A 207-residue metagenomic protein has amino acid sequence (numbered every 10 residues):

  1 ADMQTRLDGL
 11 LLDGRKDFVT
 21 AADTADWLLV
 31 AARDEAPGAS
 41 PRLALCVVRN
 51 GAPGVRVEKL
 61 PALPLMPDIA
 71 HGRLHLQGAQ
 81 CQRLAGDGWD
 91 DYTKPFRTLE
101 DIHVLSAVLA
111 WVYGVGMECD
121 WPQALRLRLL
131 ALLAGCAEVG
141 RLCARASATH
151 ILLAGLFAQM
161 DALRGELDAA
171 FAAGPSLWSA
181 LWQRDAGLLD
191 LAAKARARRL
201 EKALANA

Functional and structural regions predicted by a protein language model:
A1-T24: Glycine-rich flavin
L12-G14, C46, L76, V112: Buried hydrophobic positions in well-ordered alpha/beta secondary-structure cores of metabolic enzymes
R15-K16, A32-R33, V48-G51, L60 (+2 more regions): Fold-independent oxyanion-binding glycine-rich loops and adjacent beta-strand/coil segments at enzyme active sites
F18-V55: A short core secondary-structure module
T20-A22, P64-D68, F96-A107: Short alpha-helix boundary/capping segments
G51-Q80: Flexible, small-/acidic-enriched active-site or ligand-binding loops
H75-H103, G116-R126, A137: A glycine-rich, basic-preceded beta-loop-alpha segment at the flavin cofactor/substrate interface of flavin-utilizing
I102-A207: Alpha-helical interface subdomain recognition
